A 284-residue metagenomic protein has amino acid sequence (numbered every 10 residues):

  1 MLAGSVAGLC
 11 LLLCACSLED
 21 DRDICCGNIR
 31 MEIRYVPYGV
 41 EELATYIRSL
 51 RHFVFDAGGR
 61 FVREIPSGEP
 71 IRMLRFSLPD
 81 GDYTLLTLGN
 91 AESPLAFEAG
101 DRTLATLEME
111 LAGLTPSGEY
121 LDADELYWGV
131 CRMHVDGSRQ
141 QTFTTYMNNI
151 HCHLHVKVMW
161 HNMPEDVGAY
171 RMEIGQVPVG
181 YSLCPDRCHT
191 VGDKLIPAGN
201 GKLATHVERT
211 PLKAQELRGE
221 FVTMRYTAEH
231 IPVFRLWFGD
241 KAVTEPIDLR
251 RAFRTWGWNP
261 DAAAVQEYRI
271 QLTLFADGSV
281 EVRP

Functional and structural regions predicted by a protein language model:
M1-V6: Bacterial N-terminal signal peptides that target proteins for export
L12-A15: C-terminal motif of bacterial Sec signal peptides marking the signal peptidase cleavage site
D21-Y38, Y146-M159: A short, Gly/Thr-enriched small/hydrophobic beta-strand-prone motif that recurs across taxa
P37, D56, N149, V158-N162 (+2 more regions): Beta-strand elements of well-folded, non-transmembrane domains
V40-Y46, N162-G168: A short beta-turn/strand-edge loop motif at beta-sheet boundaries
L50-A99, V167-F253, P284: Tryptophan-paired
R60-N149: Short, low-hydrophobicity acidic/polar segments
T115-E165, A262-P284: Compositionally biased low-complexity segments at domain edges in trafficked proteins and select soluble regulators
